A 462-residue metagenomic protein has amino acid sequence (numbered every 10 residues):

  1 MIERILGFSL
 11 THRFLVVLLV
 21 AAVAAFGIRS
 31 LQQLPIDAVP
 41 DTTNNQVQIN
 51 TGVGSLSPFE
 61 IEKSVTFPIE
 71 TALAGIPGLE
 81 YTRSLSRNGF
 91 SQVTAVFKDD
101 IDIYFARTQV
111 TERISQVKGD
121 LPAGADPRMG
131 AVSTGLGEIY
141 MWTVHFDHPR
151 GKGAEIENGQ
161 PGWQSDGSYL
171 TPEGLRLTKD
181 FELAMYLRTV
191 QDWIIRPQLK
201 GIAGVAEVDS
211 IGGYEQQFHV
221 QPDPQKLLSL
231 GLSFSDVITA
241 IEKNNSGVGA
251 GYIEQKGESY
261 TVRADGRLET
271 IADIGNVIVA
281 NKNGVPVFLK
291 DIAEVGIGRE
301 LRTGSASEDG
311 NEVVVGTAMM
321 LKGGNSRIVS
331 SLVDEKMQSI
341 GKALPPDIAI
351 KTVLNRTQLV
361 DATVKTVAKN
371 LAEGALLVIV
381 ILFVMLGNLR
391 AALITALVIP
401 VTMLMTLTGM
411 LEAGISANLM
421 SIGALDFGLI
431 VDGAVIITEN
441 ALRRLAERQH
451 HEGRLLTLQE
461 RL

Functional and structural regions predicted by a protein language model:
M1-A375, G453-R454: Membrane-proximal extracytoplasmic
L6, A24, I103, V313 (+13 more regions): Hydrophobic alpha-helical segments
G27-Q32, Q48, A349, L376-R443: Hydrophobic transmembrane alpha-helices and their membrane-interface caps in long multi-pass transport proteins
S331, S339, A343, V360 (+3 more regions): Cytosolic juxtamembrane regions of multi-pass inner-membrane proteins
